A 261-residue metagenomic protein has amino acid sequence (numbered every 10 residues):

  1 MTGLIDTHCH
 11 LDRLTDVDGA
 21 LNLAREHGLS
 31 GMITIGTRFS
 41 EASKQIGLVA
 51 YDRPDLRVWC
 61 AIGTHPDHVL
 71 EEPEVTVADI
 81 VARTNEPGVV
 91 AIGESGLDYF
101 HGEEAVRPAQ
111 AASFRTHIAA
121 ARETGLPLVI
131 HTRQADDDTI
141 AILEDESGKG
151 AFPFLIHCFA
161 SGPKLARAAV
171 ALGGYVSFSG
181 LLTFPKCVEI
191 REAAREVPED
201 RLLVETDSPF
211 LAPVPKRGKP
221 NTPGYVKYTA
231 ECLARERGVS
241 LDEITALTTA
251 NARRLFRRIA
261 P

Functional and structural regions predicted by a protein language model:
M1-P261: Mid-domain alpha/beta scaffold segments of enzyme catalytic cores
